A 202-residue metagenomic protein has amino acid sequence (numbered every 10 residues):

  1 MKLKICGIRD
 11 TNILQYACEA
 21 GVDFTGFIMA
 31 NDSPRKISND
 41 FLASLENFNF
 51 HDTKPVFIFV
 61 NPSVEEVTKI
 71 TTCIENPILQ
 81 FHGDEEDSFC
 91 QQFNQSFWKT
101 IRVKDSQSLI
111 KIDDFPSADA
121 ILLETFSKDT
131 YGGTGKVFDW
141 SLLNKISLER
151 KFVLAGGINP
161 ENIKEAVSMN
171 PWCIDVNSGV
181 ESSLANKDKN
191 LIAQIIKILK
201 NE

Functional and structural regions predicted by a protein language model:
M1-E202: Conserved N-terminal beta1-alpha1 strand-loop-helix module at the mouth
